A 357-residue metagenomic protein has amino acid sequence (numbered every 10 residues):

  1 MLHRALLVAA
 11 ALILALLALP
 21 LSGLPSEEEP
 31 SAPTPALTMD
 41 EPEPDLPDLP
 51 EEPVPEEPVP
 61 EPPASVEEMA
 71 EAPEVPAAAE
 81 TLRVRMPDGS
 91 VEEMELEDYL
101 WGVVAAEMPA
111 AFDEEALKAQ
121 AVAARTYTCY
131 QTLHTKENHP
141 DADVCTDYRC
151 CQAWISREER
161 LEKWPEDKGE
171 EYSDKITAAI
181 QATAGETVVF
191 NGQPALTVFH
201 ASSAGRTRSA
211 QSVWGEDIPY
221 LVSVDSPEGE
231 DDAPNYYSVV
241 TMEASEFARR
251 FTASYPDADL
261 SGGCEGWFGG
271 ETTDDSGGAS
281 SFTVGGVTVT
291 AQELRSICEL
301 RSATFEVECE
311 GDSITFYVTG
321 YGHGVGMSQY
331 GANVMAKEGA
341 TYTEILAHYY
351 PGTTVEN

Functional and structural regions predicted by a protein language model:
M1-N357: Conserved, single-site charged/polar hotspot
